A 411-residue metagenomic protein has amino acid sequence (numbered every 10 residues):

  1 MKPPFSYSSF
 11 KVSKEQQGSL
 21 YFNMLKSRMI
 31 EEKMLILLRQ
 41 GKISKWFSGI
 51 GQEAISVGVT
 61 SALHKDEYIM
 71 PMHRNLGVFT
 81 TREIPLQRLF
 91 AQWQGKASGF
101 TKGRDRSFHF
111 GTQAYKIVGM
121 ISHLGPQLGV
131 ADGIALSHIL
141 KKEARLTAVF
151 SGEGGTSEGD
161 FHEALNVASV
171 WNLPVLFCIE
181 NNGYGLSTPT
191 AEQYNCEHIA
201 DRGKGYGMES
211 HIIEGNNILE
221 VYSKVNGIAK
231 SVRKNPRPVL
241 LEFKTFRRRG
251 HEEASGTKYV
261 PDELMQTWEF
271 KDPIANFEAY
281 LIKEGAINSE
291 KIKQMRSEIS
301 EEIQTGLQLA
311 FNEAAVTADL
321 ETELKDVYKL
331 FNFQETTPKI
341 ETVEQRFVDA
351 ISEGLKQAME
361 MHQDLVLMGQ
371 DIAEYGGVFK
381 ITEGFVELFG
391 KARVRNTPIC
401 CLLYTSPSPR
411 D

Functional and structural regions predicted by a protein language model:
M1-I55, A62, F243, R249-A392 (+1 more regions): Conserved acidic/glycine
M29-E32, I36-W171, P189-N195, A200 (+1 more regions): Cofactor-binding active-site loop characterized by glycine-rich and histidine/acidic residues
E53, N75-L76, Y115, N182-G183 (+4 more regions): Short, glycine-/Ser/Thr-/acidic-enriched flexible segments
D66-Y68, L146, P174, P238-L240 (+2 more regions): Beta-sheet entry/capping signal
M72, F150, C178, I213 (+2 more regions): Structural motif
T81-R82, G377-F379, S406: A short acidic (Asp/Glu
I117-E302, N312: Glycine-rich ThDP/TPP pyrophosphate-binding loop and its adjacent helix/strand module within ThDP-dependent enzymes
Y404-D411: Conserved small/polar residues in nucleotide/adenosyl-binding loops
